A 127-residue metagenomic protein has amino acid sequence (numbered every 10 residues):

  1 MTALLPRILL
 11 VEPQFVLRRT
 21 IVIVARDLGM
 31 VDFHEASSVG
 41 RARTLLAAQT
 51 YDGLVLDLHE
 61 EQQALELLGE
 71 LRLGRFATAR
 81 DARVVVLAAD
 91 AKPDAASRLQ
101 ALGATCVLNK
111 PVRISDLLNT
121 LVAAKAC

Functional and structural regions predicted by a protein language model:
E12: Conserved acidic carboxylate
F15-H34: Two-component/phosphorelay signaling modules centered on CheY-like receiver
E35-G53, E61: Acidic, metal-coordinating helix/loop segments flanking the phosphotransfer/catalytic sites of two-component signaling
V55-R75, R80: Conserved phosphotransfer microenvironments
E66, A91-C106: Alpha4 helix (beta4-alpha4-beta5 surface) of REC/receiver domains from two-component response regulators
V86-L87: Hydrophobic/aromatic residues positioned on beta-strands within the core alpha/beta folds
V112-L121: C-terminal output helix
